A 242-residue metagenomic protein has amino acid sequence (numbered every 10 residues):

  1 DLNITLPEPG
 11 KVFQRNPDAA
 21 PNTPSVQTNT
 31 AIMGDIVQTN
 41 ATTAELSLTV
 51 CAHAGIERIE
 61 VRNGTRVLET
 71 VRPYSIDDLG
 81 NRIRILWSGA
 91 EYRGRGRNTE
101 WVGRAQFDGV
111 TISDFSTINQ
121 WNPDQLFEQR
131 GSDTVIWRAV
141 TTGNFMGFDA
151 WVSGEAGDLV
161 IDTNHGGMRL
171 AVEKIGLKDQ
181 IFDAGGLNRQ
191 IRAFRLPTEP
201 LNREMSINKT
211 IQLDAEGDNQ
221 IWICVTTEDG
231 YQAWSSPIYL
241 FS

Functional and structural regions predicted by a protein language model:
D1-S242: C-terminal functional module detector
